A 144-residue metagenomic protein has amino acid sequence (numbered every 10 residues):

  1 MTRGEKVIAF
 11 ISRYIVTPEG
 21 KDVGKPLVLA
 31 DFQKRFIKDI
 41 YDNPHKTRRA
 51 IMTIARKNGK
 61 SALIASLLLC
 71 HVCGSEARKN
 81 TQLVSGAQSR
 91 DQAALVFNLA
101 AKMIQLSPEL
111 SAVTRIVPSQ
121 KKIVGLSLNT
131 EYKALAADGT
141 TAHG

Functional and structural regions predicted by a protein language model:
M1-G144: Phosphate/NTP-binding elements of NTP-utilizing enzymes
